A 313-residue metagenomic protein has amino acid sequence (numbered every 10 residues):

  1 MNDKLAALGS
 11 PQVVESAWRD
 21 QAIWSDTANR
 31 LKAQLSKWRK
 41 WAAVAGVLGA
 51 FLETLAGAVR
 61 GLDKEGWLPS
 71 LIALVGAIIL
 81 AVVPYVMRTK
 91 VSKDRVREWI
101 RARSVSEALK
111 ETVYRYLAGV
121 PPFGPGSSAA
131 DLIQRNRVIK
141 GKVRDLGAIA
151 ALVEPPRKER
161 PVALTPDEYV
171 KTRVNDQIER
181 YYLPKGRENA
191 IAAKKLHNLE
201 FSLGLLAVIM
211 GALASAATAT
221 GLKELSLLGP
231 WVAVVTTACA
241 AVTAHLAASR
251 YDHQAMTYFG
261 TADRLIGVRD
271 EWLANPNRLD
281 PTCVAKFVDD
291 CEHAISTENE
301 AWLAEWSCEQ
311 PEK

Functional and structural regions predicted by a protein language model:
M1-K313: Conserved non-transmembrane functional hotspots
